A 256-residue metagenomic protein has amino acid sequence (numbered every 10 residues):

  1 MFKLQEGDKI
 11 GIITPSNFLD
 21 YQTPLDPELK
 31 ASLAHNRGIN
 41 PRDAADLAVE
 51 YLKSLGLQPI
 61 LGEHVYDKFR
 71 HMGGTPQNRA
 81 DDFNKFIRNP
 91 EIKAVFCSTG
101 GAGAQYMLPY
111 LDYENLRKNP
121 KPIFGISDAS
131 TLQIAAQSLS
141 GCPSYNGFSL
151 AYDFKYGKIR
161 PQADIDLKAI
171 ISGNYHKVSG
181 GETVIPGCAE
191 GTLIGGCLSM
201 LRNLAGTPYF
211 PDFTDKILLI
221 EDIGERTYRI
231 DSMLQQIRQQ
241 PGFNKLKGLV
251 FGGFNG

Functional and structural regions predicted by a protein language model:
M1-E91: ATP/NTP phosphate-donor binding region
N40-A48, M72, T192-E225: Conserved beta-alpha junction segments in alpha/beta enzyme cores
L57, E91, L116-P122, S140-C142 (+1 more regions): A short helix->loop->beta-strand "cap" motif at the edges of active sites that frequently abuts
C97-Q105, I126: N-terminal glycine-rich "phosphate-gripper" loop used for MgATP/nucleotide binding and carboxylate activation
L111-A135, P143-S149: Short, acidic/small-residue loops that bind anionic groups at enzyme active sites
G141-G206: Conserved anion/nucleotide-ligand pocket segment
D212-G256: Internal helical hairpin/lid segments
